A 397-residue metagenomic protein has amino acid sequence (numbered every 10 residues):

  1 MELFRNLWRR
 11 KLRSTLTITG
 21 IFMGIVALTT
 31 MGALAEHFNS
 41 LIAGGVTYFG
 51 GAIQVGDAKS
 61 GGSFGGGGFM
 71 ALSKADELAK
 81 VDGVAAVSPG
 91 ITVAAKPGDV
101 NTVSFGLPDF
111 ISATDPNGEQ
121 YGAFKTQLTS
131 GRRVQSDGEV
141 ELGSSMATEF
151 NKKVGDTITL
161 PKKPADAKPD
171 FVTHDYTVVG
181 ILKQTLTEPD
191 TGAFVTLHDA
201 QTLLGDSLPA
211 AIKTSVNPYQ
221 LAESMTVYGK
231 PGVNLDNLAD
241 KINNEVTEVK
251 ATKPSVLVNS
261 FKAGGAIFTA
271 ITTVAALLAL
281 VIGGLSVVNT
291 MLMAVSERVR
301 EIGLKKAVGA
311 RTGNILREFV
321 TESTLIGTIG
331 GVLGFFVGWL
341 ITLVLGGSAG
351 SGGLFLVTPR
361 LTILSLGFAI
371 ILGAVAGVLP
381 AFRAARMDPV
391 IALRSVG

Functional and structural regions predicted by a protein language model:
M1-A27, N39, G44, G397: N-terminal Sec/SRP start-transfer signal
E2-L3, R10, L361, S365-G397: C-terminal membrane-exit region of the final transmembrane helix in multipass inner-membrane proteins
L16-T19, M23, T272, A279-V288 (+3 more regions): Transmembrane alpha-helical interface segments in multi-pass membrane proteins
V26-F110, S130-S136, D240-N244, E248-K250: Hydrophobic, regular-secondary-structure patches
T30, K262-A279: N-terminal membrane-entry
L34, F38, I42-G45, G264 (+2 more regions): Juxtamembrane alpha-helical signal-transduction segment immediately C-terminal to a transmembrane helix
I91, D109-T114, T126-S207: Hydrophobic secondary-structure segments that place a key small or acidic residue at a functional site
D170-T177, I181-A270: Mechanotransmission and gating elements of multispan inner-membrane complexes involved in transport and envelope
